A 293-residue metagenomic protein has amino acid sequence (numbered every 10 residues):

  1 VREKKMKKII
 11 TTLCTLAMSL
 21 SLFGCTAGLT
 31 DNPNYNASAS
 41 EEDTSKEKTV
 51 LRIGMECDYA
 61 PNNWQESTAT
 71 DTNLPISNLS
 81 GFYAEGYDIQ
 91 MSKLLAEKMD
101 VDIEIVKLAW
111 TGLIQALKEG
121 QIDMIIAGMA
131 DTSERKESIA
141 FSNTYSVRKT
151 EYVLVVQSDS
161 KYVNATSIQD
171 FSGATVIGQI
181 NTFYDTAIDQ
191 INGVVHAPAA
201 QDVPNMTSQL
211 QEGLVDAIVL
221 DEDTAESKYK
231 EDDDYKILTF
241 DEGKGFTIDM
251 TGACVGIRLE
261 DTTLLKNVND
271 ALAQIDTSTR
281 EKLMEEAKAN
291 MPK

Functional and structural regions predicted by a protein language model:
V1-K5: Short, Lys/Arg-enriched N-terminal segments with co-localized hydrophobic residues within the first ~10-30 amino acids
S21-G24: C-terminal motif of bacterial Sec signal peptides marking the signal peptidase cleavage site
L29-N32, A39, F183-P198, I237-T239 (+1 more regions): Ligand-binding clefts/hinges and TM-proximal coupling segments of bilobed small-molecule sensing domains
P33-M129, H196: Extracytoplasmic small-molecule ligand-binding "clamshell" domains of the periplasmic binding protein/Venus flytrap
C57-A60, G81-K98, E151-V203, E222-D223 (+1 more regions): Bilobed "Venus flytrap"/periplasmic-binding protein-like clamshell domains and structurally analogous long
E97, D102-D170, E242-T247: Acidic, polar ligand-binding/catalytic clefts
G112, G128-S138, A187-Q190, Q211-E212 (+1 more regions): A ligand-binding cleft/hinge motif common to bilobed small-molecule-binding domains
V147-V156, K230-L272, N290-K293: Periplasmic-binding protein-like
